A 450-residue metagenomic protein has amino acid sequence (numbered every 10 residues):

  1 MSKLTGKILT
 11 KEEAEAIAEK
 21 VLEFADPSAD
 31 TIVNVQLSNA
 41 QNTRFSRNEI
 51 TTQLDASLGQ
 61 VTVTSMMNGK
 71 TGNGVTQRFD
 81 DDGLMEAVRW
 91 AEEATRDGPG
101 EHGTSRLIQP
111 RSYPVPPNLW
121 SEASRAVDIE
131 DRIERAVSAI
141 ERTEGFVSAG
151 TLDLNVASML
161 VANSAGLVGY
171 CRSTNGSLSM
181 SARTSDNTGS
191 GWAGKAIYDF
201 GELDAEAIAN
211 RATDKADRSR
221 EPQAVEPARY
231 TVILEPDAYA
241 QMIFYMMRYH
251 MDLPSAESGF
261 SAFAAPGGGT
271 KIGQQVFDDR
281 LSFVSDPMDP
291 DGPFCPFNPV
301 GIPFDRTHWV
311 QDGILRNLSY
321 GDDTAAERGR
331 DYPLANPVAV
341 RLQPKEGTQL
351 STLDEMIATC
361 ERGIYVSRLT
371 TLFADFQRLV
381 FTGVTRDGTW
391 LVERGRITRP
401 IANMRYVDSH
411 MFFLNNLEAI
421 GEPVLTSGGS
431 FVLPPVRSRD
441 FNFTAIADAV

Functional and structural regions predicted by a protein language model:
M1-A18, L22, S28-N42, D82-Y170 (+2 more regions): Acidic low-complexity segments
S2-A40, Y249-P287, V338-Y365: Short, compositionally biased leader-like segments
P27-V61, A149-G169, V300, R362-T385: Structured beta-strand/loop patches that form or line metal/cofactor-binding pockets in enzymes
Q41-R96: N-terminal alpha-helical targeting/anchoring segments
T43-N48, A157-S173, S190-A196, M242-R248 (+6 more regions): Short acidic, glycine/serine/threonine-rich loops at helix termini
L54-M67, G169-A196, W309-Q311, D387-R394: Short beta-strand elements
L167-P266: Internal metal/ion-chelating core segments
G268-V450: Dual-mode signal for accessory low-complexity, basic/Gly-rich regions
